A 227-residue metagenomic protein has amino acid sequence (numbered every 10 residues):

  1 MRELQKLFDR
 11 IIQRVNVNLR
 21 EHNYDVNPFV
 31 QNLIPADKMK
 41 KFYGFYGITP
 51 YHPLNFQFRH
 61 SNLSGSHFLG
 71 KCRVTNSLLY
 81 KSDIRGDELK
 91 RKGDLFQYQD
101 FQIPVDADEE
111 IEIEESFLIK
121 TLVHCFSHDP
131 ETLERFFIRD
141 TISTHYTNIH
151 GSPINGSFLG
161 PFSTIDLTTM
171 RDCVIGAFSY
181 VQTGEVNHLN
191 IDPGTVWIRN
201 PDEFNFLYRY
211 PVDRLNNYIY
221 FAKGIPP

Functional and structural regions predicted by a protein language model:
M1-R139, Y146, G151-P153, F162 (+1 more regions): Terminal amphipathic alpha-helical/low-complexity segments used for targeting or macromolecular assembly
